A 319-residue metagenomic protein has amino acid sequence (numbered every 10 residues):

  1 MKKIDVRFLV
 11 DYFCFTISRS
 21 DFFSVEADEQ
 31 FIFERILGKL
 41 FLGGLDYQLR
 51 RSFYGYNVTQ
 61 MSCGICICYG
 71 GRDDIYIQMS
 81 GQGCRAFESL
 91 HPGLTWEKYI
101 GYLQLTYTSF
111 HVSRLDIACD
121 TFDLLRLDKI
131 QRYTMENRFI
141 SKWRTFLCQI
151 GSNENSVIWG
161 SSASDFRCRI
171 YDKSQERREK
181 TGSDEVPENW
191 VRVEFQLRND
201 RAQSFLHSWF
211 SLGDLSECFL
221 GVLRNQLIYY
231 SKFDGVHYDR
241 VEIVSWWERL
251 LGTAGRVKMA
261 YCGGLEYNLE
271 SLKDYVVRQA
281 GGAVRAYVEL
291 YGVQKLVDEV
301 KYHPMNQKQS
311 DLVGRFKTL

Functional and structural regions predicted by a protein language model:
M1-Y267, Y275-L319: Structured, helix-rich domain cores that form ligand/interaction pockets
